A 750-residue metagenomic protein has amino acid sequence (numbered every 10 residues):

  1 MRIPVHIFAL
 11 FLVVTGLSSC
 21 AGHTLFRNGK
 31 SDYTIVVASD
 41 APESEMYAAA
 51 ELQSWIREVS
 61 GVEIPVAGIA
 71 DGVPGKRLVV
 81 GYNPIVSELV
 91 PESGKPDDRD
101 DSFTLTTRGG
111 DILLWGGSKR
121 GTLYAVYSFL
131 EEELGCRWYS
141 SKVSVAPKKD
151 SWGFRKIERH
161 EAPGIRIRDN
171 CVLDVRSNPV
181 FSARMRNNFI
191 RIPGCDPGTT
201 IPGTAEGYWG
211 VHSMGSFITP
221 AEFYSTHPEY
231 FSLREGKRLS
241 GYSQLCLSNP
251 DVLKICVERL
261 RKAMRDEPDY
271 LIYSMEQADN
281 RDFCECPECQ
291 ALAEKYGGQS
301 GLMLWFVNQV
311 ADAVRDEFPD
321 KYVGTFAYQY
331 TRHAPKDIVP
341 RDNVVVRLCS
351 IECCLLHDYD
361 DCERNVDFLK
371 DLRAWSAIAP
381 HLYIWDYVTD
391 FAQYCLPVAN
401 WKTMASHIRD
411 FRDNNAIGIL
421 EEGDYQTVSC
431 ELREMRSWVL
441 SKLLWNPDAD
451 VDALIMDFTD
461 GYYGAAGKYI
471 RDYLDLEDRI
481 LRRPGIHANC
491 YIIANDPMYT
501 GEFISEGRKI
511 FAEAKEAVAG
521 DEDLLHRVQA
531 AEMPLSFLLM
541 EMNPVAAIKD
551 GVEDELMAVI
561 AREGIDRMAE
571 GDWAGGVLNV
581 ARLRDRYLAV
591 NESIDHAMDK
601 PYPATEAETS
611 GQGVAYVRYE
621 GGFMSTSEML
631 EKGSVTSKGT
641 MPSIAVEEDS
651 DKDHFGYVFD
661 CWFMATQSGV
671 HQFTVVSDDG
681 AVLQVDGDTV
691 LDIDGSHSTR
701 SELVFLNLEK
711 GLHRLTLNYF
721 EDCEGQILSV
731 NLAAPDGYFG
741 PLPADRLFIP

Functional and structural regions predicted by a protein language model:
P4-T15: Sec-dependent N-terminal signal peptides
A9-L10, C20-T104, S144, D150-E158: Acidic, contiguous N-terminal accessory segments
D40, A48-E51, W55, S93-W305 (+4 more regions): Feature activates predominantly on carbohydrate-active enzymes
L247, D251-K254, K262, V366-K468 (+1 more regions): Structured mid-domain segments that build the active-site/substrate or prosthetic-cofactor binding neighborhood
A293-V310, R341-D361, V439-A449: Acidic, His- and aromatic-enriched active-site or binding-groove loops in soluble protein domains that engage sugars
G324-E352, C395-N400, V428-S437: Substrate-binding cleft/loops of secretory-pathway carbohydrate-active enzymes
L443-G611: Catalytic domains of carbohydrate-active enzymes that cleave complex glycans
H596-Q672, V676-P750: Extracellular/secretory pathway-exposed regions associated with glycan biology
